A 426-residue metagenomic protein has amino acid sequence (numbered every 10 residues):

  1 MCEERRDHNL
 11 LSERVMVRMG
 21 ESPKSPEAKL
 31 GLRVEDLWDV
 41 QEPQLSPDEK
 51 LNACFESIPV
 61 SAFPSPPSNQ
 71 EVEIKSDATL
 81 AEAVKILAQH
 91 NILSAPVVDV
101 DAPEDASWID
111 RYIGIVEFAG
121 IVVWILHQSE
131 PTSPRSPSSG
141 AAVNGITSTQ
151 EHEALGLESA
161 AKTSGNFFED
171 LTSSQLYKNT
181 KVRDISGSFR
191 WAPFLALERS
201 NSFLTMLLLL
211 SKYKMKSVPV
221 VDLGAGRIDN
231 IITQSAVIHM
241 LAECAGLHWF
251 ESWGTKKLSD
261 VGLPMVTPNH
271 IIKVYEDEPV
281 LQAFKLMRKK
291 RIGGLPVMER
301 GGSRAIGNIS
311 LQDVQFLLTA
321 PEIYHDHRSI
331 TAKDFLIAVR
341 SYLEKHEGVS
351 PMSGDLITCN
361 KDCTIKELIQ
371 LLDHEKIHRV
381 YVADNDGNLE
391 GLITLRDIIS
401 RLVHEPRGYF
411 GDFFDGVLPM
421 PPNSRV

Functional and structural regions predicted by a protein language model:
M1-V426: Tandem CBS (Cystathionine beta-synthase) repeat/Bateman regulatory domains
